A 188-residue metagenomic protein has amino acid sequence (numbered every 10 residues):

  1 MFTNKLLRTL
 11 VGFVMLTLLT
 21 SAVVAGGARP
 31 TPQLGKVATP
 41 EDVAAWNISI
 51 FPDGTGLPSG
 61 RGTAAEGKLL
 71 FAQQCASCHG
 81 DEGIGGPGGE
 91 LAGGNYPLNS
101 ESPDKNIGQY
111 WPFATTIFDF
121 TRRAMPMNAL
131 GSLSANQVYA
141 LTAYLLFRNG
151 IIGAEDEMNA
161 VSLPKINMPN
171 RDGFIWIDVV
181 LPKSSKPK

Functional and structural regions predicted by a protein language model:
F2-F13: Bacterial N-terminal signal peptides that target proteins for export
V11-S21: Bacterial N-terminal signal peptides
S21-G27: Sec/Tat signal peptide C-region and signal peptidase I cleavage site
Q33-L70, P126-L130: Electrostatic cytochrome c docking/interface patches
V43, L130-K188: Flexible coil segments in periplasmic/lumen-exposed cytochrome c-class electron-transfer proteins
G67, F71-D81, L91, L141-L145: The canonical Cys-X-X-Cys-His
K68, G83-P126: Gly/Gly-Pro-rich "capping" loops immediately C-terminal to redox-active cysteine motifs in periplasmic/lumenal
